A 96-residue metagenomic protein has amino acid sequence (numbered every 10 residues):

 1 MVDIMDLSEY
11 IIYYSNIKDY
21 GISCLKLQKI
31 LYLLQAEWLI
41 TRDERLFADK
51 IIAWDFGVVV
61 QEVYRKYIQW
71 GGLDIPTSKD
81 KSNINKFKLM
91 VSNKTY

Functional and structural regions predicted by a protein language model:
M1-Y96: Domain-edge interaction signal
